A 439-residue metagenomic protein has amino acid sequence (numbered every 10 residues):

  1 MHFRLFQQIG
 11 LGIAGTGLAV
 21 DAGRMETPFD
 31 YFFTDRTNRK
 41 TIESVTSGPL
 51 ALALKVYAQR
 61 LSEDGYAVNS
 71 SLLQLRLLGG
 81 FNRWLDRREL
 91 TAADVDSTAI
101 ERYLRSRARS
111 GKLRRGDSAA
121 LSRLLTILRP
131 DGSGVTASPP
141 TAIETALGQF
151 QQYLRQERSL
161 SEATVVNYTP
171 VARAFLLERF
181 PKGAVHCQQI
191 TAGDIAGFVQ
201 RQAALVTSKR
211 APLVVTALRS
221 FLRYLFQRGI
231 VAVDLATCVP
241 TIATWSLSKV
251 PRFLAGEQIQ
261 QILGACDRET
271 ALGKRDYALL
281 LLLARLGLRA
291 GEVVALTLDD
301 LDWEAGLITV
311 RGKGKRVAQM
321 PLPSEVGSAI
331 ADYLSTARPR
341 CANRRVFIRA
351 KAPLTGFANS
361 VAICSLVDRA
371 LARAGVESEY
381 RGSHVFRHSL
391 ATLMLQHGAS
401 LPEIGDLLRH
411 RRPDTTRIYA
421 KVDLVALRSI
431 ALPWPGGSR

Functional and structural regions predicted by a protein language model:
H2-L11, G17-R439: Conserved catalytic core of the tyrosine transesterase superfamily
